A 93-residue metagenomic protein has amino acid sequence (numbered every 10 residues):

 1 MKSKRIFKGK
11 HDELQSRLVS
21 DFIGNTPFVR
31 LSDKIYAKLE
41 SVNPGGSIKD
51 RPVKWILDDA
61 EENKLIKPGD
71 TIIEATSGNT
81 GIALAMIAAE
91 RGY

Functional and structural regions predicted by a protein language model:
M1-Y93: PLP-dependent amino-acid enzyme catalytic core
